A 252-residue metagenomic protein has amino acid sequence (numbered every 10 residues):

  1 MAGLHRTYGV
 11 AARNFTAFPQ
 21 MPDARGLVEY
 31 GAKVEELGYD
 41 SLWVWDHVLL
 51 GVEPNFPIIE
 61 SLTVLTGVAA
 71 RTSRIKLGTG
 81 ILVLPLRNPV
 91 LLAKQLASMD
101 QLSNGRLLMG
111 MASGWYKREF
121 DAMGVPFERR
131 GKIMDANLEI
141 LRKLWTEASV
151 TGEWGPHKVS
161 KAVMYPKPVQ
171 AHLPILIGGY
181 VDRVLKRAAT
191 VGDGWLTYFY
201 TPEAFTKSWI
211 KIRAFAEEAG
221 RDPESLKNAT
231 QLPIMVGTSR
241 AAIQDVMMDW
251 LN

Functional and structural regions predicted by a protein language model:
M1-R71, L173: N-terminal beta1-alpha1-beta2 module of alpha/beta enzyme domains
A2-R6, P54, N88-V191, K207-I210 (+2 more regions): Internal, glycine-rich beta/alpha segment that forms the wall or movable "lid" of small-molecule/cofactor binding
R6-A12, L42-V44, K76-T79, L107-M111 (+3 more regions): Hydrophobic faces of well-ordered beta-strands that scaffold small-molecule active sites in alpha/beta enzyme cores
A11-R25, L82-V90, V169-Y180, I234-G237: Active-site mouth loops of central-metabolism enzymes
M21-V34, L91-L96, I177-T190, A242-W250: Short, acidic/polar
G38, R71-R74, S103, A189-L196: Glycine-enriched alpha-helix->loop->beta-strand junction motifs that scaffold or abut catalytic
I59-T63, T201-A216: Active-site-adjacent beta->alpha loops and helix N-cap segments on the catalytic face of soluble alpha/beta enzymes
D222-M247: Glycine-rich, aromatic-flanked loop segments that form ligand/cofactor-binding clefts across common enzyme folds
